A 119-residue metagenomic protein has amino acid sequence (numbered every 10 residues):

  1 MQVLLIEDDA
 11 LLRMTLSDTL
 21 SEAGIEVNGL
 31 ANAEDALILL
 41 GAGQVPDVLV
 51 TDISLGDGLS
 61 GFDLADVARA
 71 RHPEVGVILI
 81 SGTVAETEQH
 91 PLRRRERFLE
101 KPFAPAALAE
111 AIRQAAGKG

Functional and structural regions predicted by a protein language model:
E7: Conserved acidic carboxylate
M14-E22: Charged docking surfaces used in two-component/phosphorelay signaling
G29-V48: Acidic, metal-coordinating helix/loop segments flanking the phosphotransfer/catalytic sites of two-component signaling
N32, L59-L64: Acidic catalytic/metal-coordinating carboxylates
D52-I53: Active-site residues of response regulator receiver
F62-P73: Short amphipathic alpha-helix used as the core "switch/output" element in two-component signaling
I78-I80: Hydrophobic/aromatic residues positioned on beta-strands within the core alpha/beta folds
F103-A115: C-terminal output helix
